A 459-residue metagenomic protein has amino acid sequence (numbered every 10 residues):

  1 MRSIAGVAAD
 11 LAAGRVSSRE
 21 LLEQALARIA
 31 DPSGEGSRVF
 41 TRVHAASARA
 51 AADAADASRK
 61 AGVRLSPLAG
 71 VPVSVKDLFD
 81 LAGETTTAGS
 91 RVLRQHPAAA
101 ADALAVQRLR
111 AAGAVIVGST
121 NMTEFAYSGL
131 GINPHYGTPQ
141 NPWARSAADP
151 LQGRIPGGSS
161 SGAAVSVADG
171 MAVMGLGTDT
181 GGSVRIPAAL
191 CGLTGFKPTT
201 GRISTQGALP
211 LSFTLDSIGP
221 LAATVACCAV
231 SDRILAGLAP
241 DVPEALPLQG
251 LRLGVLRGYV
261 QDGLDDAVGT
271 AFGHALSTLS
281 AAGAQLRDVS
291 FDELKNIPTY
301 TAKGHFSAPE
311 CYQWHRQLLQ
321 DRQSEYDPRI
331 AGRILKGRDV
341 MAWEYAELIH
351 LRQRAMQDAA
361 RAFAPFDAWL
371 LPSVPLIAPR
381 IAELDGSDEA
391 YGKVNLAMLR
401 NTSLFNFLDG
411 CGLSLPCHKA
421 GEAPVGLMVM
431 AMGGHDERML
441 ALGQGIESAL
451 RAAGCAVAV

Functional and structural regions predicted by a protein language model:
M1-R49, A57-K60, A281-A282, A452-V459: An N-terminal boundary/leader segment
A8-A9, A57, L104, H315-F407 (+2 more regions): Serine-dependent amide/ester hydrolase catalytic core
A12, A111, D169-D262, G273-A282 (+3 more regions): Structural helix-boundary/capping segments
R15-E23, D53, A103, A267-S290 (+2 more regions): Acyltransferase
A25, A48, C228, L253 (+4 more regions): Residue-level signal for inorganic ion chemistry
A55-P72, L246-G254: Immediate post-signal peptide segment of exported/extracytoplasmic ligand-binding proteins
L68-L215, G258, L371-Y391: Short glycine/serine-rich loop/turn segments
L68-R91, G153, G250-R252, H305-A360 (+2 more regions): Short helix-loop capping/hinge segments that flank enzyme active sites or metal/cofactor-binding pockets
